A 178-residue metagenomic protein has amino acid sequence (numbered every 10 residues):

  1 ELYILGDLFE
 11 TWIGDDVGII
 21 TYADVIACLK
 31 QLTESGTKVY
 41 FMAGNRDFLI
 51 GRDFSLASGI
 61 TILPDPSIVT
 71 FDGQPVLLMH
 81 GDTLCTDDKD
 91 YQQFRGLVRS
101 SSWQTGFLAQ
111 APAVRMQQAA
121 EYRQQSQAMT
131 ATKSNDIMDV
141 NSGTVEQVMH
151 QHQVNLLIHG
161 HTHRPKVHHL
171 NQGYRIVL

Functional and structural regions predicted by a protein language model:
E1-F71: Core catalytic region of metal-dependent phosphoesterases/phosphodiesterases, especially metallo-beta-lactamase-like
L8-T33, P112-V114, R123-N135, M149-V154: N-terminal short leaders/motifs
F9, D47-F48, T83-C85, R164: Short, catalytically relevant binding-site loops at active-site mouths
W12, D65, F71-D72, D87 (+2 more regions): Surface-exposed loop/turn and secondary-structure junction residues enriched for glycine/proline
T21-V25, S100-S102, S142: Short N-terminal helix-initiation segments at or just after the protein's N-terminus
V39, I60, W103-Q104, N155: A general structural signal for well-ordered secondary-structure junctions
A57-P64, P75-L77, D82, D88-F94 (+2 more regions): Conserved beta-sheet core of the metallophosphoesterase superfamily
M79-V140: Active-site-proximal loop/helix segment associated with metal-binding centers of metalloenzymes
